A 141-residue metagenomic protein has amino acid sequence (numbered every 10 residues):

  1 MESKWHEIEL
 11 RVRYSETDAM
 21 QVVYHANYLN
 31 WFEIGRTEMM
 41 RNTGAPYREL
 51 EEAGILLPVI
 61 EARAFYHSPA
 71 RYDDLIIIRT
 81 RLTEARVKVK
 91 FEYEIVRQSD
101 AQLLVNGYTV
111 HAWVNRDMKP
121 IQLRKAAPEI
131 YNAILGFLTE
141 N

Functional and structural regions predicted by a protein language model:
E2-E9, E61, L75-I77, K88-K90 (+1 more regions): Intrinsic-disorder/low-complexity, polar/charged segments enriched in Ser/Thr/Lys/Arg/Asp/Glu/Gln
E2-V59, R116-N141: Hot-dog-fold acyl-thioester-processing enzymes
E16, I95-V96, W113: Hydrophobic beta-strand positions
T17, T80, T109: Ser/Thr-centric signal marking residues that sit in or immediately flank functional binding/regulatory motifs
A64-Q98: Hydrophobic beta-sheet segments that form the core/acyl-binding groove of ACP/CoA-dependent acyl-chain-processing
S99-A101, D117: Solvent-exposed strand-loop boundary residues in beta-sheet-rich modules
V105-G107, Q122: A structural microfeature
Y108-M118: Short helix/strand-capping connector loops at secondary-structure junctions
